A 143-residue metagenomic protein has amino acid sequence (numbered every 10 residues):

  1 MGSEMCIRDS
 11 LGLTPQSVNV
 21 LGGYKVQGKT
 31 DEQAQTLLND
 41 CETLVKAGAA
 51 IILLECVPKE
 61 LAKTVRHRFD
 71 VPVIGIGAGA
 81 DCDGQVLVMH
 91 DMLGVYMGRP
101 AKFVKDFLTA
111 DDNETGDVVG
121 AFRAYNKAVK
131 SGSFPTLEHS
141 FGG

Functional and structural regions predicted by a protein language model:
M1-C6: Short, small-residue-biased leader/transition segments that mark boundaries at the very start of proteins
I7-L11, I52-L54, V73-I76: Hydrophobic faces of well-ordered beta-strands that scaffold small-molecule active sites in alpha/beta enzyme cores
L11-Q16, V57-K59, A78-D81: Short, ordered loop/turn segments at secondary-structure junctions
V18-L37, D106-V119: Active-site mouth loops of central-metabolism enzymes
T30-Q33, A49-V57: Catalytic beta/alpha-barrel core
L38, E42-K46, K130: Non-catalytic positions within long, well-ordered alpha-helices that form the structural scaffold/packing of enzyme
F69-V71, I76-G143: C-terminal alpha-helical cap/extension of soluble enzyme domains
